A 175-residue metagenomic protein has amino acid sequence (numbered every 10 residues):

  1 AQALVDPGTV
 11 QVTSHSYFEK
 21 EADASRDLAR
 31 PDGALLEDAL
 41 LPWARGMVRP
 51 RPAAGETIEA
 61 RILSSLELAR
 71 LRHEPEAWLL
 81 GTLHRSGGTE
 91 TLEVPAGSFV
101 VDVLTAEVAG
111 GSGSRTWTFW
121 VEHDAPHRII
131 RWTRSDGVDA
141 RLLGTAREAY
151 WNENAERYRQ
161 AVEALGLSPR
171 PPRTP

Functional and structural regions predicted by a protein language model:
A1-L28, T57-P175: Acidic, serine/threonine-rich low-complexity disordered tracts
P31-S65: N-terminal trafficking/processing presequences and adjacent post-cleavage segments of proteins routed to secretion
